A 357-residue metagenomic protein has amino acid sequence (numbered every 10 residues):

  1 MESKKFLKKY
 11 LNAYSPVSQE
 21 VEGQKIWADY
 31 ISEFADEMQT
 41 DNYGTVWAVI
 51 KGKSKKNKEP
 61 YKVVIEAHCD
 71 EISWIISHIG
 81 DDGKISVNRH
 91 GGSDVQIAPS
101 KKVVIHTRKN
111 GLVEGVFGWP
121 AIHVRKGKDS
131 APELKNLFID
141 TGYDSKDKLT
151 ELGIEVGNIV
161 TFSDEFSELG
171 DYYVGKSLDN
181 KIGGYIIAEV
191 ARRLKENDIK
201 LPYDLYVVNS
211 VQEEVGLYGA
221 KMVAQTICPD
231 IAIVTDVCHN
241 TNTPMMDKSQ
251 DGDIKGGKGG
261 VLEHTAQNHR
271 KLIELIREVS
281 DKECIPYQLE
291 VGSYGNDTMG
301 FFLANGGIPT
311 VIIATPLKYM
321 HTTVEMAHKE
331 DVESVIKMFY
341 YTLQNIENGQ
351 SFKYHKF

Functional and structural regions predicted by a protein language model:
M1-F357: N-terminal hydrophobic/helix-forming segments and targeting peptides
